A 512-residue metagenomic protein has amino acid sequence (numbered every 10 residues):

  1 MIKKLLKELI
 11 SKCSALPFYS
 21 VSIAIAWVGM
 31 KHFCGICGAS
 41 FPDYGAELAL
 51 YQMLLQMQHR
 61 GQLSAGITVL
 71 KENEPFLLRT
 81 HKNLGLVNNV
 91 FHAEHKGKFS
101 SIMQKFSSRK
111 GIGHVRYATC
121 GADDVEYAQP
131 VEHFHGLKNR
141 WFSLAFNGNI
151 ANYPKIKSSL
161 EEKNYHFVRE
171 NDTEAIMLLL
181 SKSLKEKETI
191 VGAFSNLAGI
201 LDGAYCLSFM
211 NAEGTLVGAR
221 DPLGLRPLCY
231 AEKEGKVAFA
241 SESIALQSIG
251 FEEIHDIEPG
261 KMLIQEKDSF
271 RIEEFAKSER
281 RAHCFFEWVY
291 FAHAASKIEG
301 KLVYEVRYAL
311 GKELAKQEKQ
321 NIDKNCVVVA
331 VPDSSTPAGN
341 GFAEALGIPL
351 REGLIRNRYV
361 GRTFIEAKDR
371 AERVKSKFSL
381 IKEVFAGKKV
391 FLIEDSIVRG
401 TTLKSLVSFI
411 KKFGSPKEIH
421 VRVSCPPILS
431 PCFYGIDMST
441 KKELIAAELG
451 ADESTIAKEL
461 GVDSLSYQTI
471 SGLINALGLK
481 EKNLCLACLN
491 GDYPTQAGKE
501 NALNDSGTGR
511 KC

Functional and structural regions predicted by a protein language model:
I2-L9, C13, F18-I257, I264-C326 (+1 more regions): Conserved short alpha-helical segments that host acidic/polar catalytic motifs at enzyme active sites
T119-G121, N152, L216, L225-R226 (+7 more regions): Flexible loop/turn segments at secondary-structure boundaries
Y165, E186-K187, K319-N325, E344-R351 (+2 more regions): Secondary-structure transition/capping motifs at alpha-helix termini and the adjoining loop/turn into the next element
R169, E174-M177, L350-G361, E459-L477: A conserved beta-strand->alpha-helix junction
A198, E213-T215, R220, G250 (+2 more regions): PRPP-dependent phosphoribosyltransferase catalytic core
F342, I393-I397, I419: Hydrophobic, well-ordered secondary-structure elements that form the walls of internal hydrophobic environments
A345-F391, T401-K404, L429-T440: Short, glycine/charge-rich flexible loops or terminal/linker lids adjacent to PRPP-binding catalytic cores
K389-V398, T402, E448-T455: Phosphate/diphosphate-binding loops
